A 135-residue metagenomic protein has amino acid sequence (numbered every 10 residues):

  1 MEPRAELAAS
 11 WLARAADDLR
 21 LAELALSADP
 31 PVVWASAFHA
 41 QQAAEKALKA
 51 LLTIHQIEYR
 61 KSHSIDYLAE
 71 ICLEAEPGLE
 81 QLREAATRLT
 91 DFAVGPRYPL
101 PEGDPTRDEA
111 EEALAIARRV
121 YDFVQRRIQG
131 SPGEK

Functional and structural regions predicted by a protein language model:
M1-K135: Terminal alpha-helical segments
